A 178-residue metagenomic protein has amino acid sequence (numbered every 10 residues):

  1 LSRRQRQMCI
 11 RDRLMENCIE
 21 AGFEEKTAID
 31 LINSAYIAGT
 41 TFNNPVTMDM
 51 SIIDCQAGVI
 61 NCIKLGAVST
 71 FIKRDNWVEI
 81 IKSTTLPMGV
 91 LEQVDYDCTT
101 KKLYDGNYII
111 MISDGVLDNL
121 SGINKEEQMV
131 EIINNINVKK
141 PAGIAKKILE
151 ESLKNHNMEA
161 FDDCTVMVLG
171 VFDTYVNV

Functional and structural regions predicted by a protein language model:
L1-I10: Single conserved hydrophobic/aromatic residue that forms the stacking wall/gate of nucleotide- or nucleobase-binding
M15-V178: Conserved subregion of the PPM/PP2C metallophosphatase catalytic domain
